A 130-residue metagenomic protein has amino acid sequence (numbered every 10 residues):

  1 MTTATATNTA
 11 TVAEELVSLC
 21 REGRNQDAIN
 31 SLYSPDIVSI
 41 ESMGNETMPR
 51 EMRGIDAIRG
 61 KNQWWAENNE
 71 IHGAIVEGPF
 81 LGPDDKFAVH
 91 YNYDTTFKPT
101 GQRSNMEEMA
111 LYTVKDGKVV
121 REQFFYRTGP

Functional and structural regions predicted by a protein language model:
T2, T7-D36: Short acidic-aromatic low-complexity motifs
Q26-D85: A solvent-exposed, acidic/Ser-Thr-rich amphipathic alpha-helical stretch
Y33, Y93-T95, A110, F125-Y126: Short beta-strand segments enriched in hydrophobic/aromatic residues within well-folded beta-rich domains
V38, Q102, K118-V120: Residue-level signal for well-ordered, solvent-exposed loop/turn and beta-edge residues enriched in charged/polar side
S39-I40, V89, R121-E122: Short hydrophobic/aromatic-rich beta-strand segments that constitute the beta-sheet cores of beta-sandwich/beta-barrel
E70, T95-R103: Short, cysteine-centered beta-strand-loop-beta hairpins and adjacent loop/turn segments enriched in charged/polar
P83-Y93: A short hydrophobic beta-strand element
E107-P130: Short beta-strand edge/turn micro-motifs at domain boundaries
